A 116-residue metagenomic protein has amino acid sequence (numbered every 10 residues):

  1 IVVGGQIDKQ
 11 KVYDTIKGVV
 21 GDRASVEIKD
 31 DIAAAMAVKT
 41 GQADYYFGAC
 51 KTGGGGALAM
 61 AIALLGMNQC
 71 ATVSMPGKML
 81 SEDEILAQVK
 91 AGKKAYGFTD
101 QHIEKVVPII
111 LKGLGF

Functional and structural regions predicted by a protein language model:
V2-G4, K9, P76-F116: C-terminal binding/interaction regions
V3, S25-D30, G48-A49, G97-F98: General beta-strand structural signal in soluble alpha/beta enzymes
Q6-Q10, S25-I28, T72-S74: Juxtamembrane/disordered regions of integral membrane proteins
V12-Y13, G56-M60, V107-P108: Short glycine-/acidic-enriched loop or helix-start segments at secondary-structure transitions that form or flank
Y13-Q42: Active-site rim loops that border cofactor/substrate pockets in soluble metabolic enzymes
D22, Q42-D44, K90-K94: Short coil/turn connectors at secondary-structure junctions
D31-N68: Glycine-rich phosphate-binding loop
A57-P76, L111-F116: A short, gly/pro- and small-residue-rich
